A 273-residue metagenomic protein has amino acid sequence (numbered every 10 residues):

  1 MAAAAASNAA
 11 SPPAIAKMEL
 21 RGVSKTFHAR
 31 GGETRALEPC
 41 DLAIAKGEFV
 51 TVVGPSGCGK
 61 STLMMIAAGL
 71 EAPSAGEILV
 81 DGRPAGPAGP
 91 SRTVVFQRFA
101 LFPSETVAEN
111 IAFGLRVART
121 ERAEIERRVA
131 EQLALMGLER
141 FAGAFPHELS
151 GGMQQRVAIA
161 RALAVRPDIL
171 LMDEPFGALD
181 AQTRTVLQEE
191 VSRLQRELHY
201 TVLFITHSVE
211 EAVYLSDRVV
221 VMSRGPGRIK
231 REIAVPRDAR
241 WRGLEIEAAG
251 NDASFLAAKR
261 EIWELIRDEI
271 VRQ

Functional and structural regions predicted by a protein language model:
V53-P55: The feature captures the beta-strand-to-loop junction immediately N-terminal to the Walker
A68: Helix-to-loop junction immediately C-terminal to a conserved catalytic motif
G76-A88: Conserved ABC transporter NBD signature motif
A108-R116, E126, A130, A234: Short helical segment in ABC ATPase nucleotide-binding domains corresponding to the A-loop/adjacent helical element
A123-F141, R193: Conserved ABC ATPase "signature" region
A144-H147, V165: Conserved signature/switch motifs of ABC ATPase nucleotide-binding domains
I159: Hydrophobic anchor residue at the start of the ABC signature
L170-D173: Catalytic Walker B motif of ABC-type/P-loop ATPase nucleotide-binding domains
